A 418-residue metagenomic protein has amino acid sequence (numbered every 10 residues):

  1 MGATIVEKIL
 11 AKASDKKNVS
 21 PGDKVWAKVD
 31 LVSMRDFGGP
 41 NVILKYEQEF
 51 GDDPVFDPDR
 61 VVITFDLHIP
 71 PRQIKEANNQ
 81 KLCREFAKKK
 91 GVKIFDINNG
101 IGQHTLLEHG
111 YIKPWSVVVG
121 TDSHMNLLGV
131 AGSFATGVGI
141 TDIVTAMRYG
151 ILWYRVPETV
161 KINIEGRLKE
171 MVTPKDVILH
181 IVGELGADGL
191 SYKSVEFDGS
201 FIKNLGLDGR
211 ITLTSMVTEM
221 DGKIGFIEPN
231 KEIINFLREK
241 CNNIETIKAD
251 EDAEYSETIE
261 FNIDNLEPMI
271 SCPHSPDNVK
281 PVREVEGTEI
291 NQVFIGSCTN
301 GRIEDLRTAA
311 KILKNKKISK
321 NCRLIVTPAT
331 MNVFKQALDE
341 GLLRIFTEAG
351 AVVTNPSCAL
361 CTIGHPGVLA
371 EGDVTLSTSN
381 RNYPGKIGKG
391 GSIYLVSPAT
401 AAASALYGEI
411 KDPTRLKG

Functional and structural regions predicted by a protein language model:
M1-G418: Fe-S-dependent hydro-lyases/dehydratases of central metabolism
